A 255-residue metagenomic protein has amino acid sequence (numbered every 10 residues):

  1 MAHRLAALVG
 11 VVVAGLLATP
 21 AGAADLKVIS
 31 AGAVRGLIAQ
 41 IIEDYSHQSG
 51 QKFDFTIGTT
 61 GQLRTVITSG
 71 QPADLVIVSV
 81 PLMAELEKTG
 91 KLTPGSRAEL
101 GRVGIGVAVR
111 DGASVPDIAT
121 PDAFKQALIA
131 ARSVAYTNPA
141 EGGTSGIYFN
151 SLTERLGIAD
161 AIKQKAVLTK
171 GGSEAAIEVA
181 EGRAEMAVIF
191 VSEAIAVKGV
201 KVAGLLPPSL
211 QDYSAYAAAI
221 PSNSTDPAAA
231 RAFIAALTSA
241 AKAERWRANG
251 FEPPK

Functional and structural regions predicted by a protein language model:
M1-H3: N-terminal secretory signal peptides that target proteins for export/translocation
A6-A18: Bacterial N-terminal signal peptides
T19-A23: Sec/Tat signal peptide C-region and signal peptidase I cleavage site
A24-P72, I77-G90, S96-V103, V109-K255: Exported/periplasmic ABC-transporter solute-binding proteins
